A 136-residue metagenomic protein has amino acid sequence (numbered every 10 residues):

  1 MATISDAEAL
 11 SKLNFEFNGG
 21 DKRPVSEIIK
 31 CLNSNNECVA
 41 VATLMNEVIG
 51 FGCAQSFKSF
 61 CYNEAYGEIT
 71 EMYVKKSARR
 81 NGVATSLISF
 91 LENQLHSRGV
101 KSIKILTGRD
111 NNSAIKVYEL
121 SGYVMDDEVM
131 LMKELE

Functional and structural regions predicted by a protein language model:
A2, M72-V74, T107: Hydrophobic adenine-recognition pocket in adenosine-nucleotide-binding enzymes
I4-E64, T70, M125, E134: Acetyl-CoA-dependent GNAT
F57, K75, R79, G108: Residue-level recognition of the GNAT/N-acetyltransferase active site
E71-V74, R80-N93, K116-L120: Conserved acetyl-CoA-binding loop-helix of GNAT-fold acetyltransferases
T85, K101, R109-D127, M132-K133: Conserved active-site alpha-helix within GNAT-family acetyltransferase domains
I88, L95-T107: Conserved GNAT acetyl-CoA-binding A-motif
